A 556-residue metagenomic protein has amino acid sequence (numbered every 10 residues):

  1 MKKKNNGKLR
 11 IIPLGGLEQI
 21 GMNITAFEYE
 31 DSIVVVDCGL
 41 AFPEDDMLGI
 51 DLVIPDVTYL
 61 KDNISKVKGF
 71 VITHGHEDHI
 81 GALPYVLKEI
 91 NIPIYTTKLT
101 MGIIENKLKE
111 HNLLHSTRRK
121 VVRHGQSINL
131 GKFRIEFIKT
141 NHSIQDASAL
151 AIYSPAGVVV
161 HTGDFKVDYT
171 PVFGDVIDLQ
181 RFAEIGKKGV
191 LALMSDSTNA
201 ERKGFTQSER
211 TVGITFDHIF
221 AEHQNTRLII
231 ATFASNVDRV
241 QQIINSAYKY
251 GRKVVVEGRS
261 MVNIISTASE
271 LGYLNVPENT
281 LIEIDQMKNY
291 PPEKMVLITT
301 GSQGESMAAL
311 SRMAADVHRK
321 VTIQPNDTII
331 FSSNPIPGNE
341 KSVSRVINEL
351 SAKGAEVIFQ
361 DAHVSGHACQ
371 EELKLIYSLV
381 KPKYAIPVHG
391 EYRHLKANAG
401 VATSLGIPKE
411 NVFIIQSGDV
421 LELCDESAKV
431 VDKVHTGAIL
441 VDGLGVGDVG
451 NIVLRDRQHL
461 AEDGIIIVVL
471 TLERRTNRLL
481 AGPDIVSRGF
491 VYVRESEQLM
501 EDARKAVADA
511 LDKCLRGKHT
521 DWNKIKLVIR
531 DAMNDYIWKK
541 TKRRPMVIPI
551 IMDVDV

Functional and structural regions predicted by a protein language model:
K2-V71, H76-N289, A308-T322, K341-S344: His/Asp/Glu-rich metal-coordinating catalytic cores of metallo-dependent phosphodiesterases/hydrolases acting on
I11-P13, R119-V121, A192-M194, I329 (+3 more regions): Conserved beta-strand scaffold positions in the cores of enzyme catalytic domains, especially in NTP/NDP-utilizing
L17, A41-D45, G49, K66-V67 (+5 more regions): A glycine- and charged-residue-rich anion-binding loop/surface
L108, A402, I537: Conserved hydrophobic residues forming the short capping helix/wall of the S-adenosyl-L-methionine
R123, G258, Q416, I551-V554: A general secondary-structure junction signal
K132, A147-A149, I465-I467, V547-P549: Broad gene-expression machinery/nucleic-acid interaction feature
R202-K518, K526-L527, D531: Hard-cation-handling environments
K518-K526, R530-V556: C-terminal tails and terminal domains of large nucleic-acid-associated and other macromolecular-machine proteins
